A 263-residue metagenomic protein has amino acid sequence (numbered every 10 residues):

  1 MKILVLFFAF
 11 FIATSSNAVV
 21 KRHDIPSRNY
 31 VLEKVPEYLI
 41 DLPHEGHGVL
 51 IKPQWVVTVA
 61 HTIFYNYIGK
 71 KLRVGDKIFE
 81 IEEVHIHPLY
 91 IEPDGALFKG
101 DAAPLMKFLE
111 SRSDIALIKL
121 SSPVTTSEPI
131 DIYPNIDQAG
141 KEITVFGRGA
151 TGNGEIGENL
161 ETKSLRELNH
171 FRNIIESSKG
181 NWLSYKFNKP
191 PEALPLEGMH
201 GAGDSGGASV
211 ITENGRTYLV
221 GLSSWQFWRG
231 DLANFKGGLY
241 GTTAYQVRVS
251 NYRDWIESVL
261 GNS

Functional and structural regions predicted by a protein language model:
I3-I12: Sec-dependent N-terminal signal peptides
T14-A18: Sec/Tat signal peptide C-region and signal peptidase I cleavage site
V19-L32, E37-Y38, H44-F64, K71 (+3 more regions): C-terminal subregion of chymotrypsin/trypsin-like serine protease catalytic domains
V20-E33, I68-T126, I130-N135, K163: Conserved catalytic-core segment of clan PA serine endopeptidases
I40, I68-I78, K141-G147: Short conserved beta-strand and strand-loop elements enriched in small hydrophobics with frequent Asp/Gly
K52, E83-I86, S122, G147 (+2 more regions): A residue-level detector for short acidic-glycine micro-motifs
I91-P104, K186-H200, D231-Y245: Surface-exposed intrinsically disordered loops and tails
I115, L120-E197, W225-W228, V249-S250: Chymotrypsin/trypsin-fold serine protease catalytic domain
